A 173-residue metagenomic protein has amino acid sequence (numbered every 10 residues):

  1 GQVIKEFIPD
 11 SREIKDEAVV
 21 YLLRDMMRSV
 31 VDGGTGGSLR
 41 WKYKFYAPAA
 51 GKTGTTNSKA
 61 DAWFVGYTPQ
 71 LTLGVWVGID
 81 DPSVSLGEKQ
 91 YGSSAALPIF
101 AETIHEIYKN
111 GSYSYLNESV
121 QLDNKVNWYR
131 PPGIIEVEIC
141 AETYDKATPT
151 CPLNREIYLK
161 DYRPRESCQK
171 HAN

Functional and structural regions predicted by a protein language model:
G1-V31: Extended, non-catalytic substrate-recognition/exosite surfaces adjacent to catalytic cores, especially in enzymes
Q2-S11, K42-K44, P48-N173: Soluble, non-transmembrane domains of envelope/secretory-pathway proteins that act on or interact with carbohydrate
E17-A18, L22, V30, G34 (+3 more regions): Active-site core of glycosidic bond-cleaving carbohydrate-active enzymes
